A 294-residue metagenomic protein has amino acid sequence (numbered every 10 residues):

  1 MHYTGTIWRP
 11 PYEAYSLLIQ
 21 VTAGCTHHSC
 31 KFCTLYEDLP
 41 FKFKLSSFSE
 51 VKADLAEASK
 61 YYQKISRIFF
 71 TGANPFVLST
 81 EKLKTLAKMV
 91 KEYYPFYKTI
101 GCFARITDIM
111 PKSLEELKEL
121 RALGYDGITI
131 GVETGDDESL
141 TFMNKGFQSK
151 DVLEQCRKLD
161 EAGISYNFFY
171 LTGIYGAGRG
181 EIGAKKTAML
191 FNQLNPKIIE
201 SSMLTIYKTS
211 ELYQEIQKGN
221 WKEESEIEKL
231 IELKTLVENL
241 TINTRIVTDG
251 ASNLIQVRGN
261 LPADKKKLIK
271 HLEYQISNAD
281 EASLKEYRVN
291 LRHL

Functional and structural regions predicted by a protein language model:
M1-E13, N192-L294: Auxiliary Fe-S-binding modules of radical SAM enzymes
T4-E50: Canonical Radical SAM [4Fe-4S] cluster-binding loop centered on the CxxxCxxC motif and its immediate flanking residues
L17-I19, I68, K98-A104, I128-I130 (+3 more regions): Hydrophobic faces of well-ordered beta-strands that scaffold small-molecule active sites in alpha/beta enzyme cores
C25, C33, V51, F70 (+5 more regions): Conserved, mostly hydrophobic/aromatic
F41, D136-F142, E211, I255-V257: A short acidic, helix-capping loop that chelates divalent metal ions and anchors anionic groups
S59-E161, S165: Conserved SAM/AdoMet-binding glycine-rich loop
T107, G135-S139, L159-G183, S202-K208 (+1 more regions): Conserved strand-turn element in the central/C-terminal portion of the radical SAM core barrel that lines
E115-L117, G176-Q193: Catalytic cores of alpha/beta
